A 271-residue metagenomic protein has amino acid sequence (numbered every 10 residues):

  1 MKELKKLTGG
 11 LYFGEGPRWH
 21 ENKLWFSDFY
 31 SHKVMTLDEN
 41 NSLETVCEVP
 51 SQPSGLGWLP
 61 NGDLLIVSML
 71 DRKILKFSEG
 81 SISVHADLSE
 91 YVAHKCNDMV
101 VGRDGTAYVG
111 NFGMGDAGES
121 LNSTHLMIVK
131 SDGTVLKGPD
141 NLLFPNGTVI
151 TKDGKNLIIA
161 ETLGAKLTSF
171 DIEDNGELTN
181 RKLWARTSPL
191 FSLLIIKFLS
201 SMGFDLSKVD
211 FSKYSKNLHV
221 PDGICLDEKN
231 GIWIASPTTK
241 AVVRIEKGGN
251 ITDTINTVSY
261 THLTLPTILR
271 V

Functional and structural regions predicted by a protein language model:
K6-G10, V46-P50, A86-Y91, G138-L142 (+3 more regions): Surface loop/turn motifs at the tips and blade-to-blade linkers of beta-strand repeat domains
G10, W25-Y30, L64-D71, A107-S120 (+4 more regions): Conserved beta-strand positions in repeat-built beta-propeller and related beta-rich domains
F13, Q52, K95, N122 (+2 more regions): Beta-rich catalytic cores
W19-E21, L59-N61, V101-D104, K152-D153 (+1 more regions): Residue-level detector of Asp-centered blade-edge/turn motifs that repeat once per structural unit in beta-propeller
F170-E177: Short loop/turn segments immediately following beta-strands, especially the blade-tip and inter-blade linker loops
L206-E246: Loop/turn-rich, solvent-exposed surfaces of beta-rich toroidal or solenoidal domains
T261-T267: Conserved small/polar residues in nucleotide/adenosyl-binding loops
